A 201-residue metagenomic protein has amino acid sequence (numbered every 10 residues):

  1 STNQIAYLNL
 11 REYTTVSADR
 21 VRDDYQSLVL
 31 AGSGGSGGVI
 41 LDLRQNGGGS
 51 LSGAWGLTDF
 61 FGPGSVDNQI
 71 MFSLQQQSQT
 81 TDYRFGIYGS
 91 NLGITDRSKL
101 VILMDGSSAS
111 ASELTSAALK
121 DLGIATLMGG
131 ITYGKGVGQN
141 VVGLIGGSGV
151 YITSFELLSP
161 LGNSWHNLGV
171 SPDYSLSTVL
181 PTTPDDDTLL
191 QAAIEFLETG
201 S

Functional and structural regions predicted by a protein language model:
S1-T2, G32-G35, S65, L92-R97 (+5 more regions): Extracellular/periplasmic catalytic domains that process cell-envelope and extracellular macromolecules
S1-V39, Q45-G47, V66-D67, T199: Flexible, low-complexity junctional segments that flank or bridge functional domains
L8, L41, L100, L119 (+2 more regions): Terminal peptide-recognition signature
N9-Y13, D42-N46, L74-Q77, L103-S107 (+2 more regions): Active-site-proximal beta-strand/loop segments in catalytic clefts of secreted hydrolases
S17-Y25, V39, S50-L57, A111-T115 (+2 more regions): Stable alpha-helical elements in mature extracytoplasmic
Q26-G34, Q45, D59-D67, D105-S108 (+2 more regions): Sec-exported extracytoplasmic/periplasmic mature domains
G48-L103, S107, V137-G143, L158 (+1 more regions): Gly/Ser/Thr-rich loop/hinge elements
L127-W165: BRCT (BRCA1 C-terminal) domain core and associated BRCT-interaction motifs
